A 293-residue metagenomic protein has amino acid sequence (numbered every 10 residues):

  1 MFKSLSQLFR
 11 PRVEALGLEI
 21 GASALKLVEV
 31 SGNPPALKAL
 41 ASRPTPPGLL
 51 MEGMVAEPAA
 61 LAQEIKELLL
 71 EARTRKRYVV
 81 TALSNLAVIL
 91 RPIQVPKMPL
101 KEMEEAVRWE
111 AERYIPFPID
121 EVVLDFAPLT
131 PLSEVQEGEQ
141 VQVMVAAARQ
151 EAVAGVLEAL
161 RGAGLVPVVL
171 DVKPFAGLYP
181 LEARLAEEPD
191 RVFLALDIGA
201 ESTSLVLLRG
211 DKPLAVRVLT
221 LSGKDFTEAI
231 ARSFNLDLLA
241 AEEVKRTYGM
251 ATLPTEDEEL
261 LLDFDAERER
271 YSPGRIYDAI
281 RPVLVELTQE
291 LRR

Functional and structural regions predicted by a protein language model:
M1-R293: Hydrophobic/aromatic-enriched cytosolic interaction surfaces used to assemble or bind macromolecules
